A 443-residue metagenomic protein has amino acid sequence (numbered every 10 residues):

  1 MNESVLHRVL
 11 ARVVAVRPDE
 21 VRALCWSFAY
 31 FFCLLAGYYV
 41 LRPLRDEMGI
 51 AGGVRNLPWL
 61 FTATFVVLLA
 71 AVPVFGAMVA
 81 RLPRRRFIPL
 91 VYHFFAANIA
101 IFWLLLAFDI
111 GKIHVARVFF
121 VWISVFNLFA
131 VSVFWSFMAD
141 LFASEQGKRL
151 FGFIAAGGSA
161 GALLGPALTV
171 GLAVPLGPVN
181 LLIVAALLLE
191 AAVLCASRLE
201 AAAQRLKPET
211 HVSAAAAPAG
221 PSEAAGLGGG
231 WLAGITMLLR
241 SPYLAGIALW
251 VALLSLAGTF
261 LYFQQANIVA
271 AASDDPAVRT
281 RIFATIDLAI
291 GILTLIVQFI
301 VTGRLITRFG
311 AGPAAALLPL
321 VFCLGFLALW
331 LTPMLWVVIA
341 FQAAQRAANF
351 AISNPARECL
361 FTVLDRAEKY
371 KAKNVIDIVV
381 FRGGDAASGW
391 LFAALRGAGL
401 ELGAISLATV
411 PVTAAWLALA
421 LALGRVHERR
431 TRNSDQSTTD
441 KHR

Functional and structural regions predicted by a protein language model:
M1-F28, V54, R81-R86, L104-R117 (+4 more regions): Intracellular loop-helix junctions on the cytosolic face of multi-pass helical membrane proteins
R22-F75, V115-V174, P221, G226-M237 (+3 more regions): Substrate-agnostic recognition of the 12-TM MFS/MFS-like secondary transporter fold
V72-V91: Conserved MFS/SLC helix-loop-helix module at the cytosolic interface between two early adjacent transmembrane helices
P73, A100-L104, L163, E190-R198 (+6 more regions): Membrane-embedded alpha-helical segments of multi-pass transporters/permeases
P83-F87, L168-L187, I282-T285, F309-A316 (+1 more regions): A membrane-interface helix-boundary motif in multi-pass transporters
Y92, N98-I99, A186, A192-V193 (+4 more regions): A generic transmembrane-helix signature of 12-TM secondary carrier transporters
H93-K112, L320-M334: C-terminal ends and interior cores of transmembrane alpha-helices in multi-pass membrane transporters/permeases
P313-I352: C-terminal transmembrane helical hairpin of 12-TM major facilitator-type secondary transporters
